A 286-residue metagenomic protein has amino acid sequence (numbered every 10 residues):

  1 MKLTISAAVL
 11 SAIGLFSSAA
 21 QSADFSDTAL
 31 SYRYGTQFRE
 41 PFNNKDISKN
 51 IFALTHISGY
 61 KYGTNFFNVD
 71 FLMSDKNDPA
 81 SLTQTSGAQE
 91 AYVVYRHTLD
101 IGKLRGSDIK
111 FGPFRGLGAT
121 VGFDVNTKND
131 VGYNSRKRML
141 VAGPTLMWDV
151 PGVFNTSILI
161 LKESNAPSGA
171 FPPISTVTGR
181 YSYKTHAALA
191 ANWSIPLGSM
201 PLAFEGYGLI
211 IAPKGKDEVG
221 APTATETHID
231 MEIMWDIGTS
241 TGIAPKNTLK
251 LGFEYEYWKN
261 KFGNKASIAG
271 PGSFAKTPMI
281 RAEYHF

Functional and structural regions predicted by a protein language model:
M1-F25: Cleavable N-terminal export/targeting peptides
A20-S26, I57, Y62-F67, I101-G118 (+3 more regions): Short loop/turn motifs that connect adjacent beta-strands in outer-membrane beta-barrel proteins
Q21-L72: Short glycine/proline- and aromatic-enriched beta-strand/turn motifs that initiate or cap beta-hairpins
Y34-F38, F71-D75, V121-N129, I160-A166 (+3 more regions): Transmembrane beta-strands of outer-membrane beta-barrel pores
N44-S48, T83-A91, V131-K137, V177-T185 (+2 more regions): Replace "Gram-negative outer membrane beta-barrel proteins" with "bacterial and organellar outer membrane beta-barrel
D108-D149: Hydrophobic alpha-helical segments and helix pairs
Y133-W235, A244, Y284: Detector for outer-membrane/organellar transmembrane beta-barrel domains, recognizing the amphipathic beta-strand
S273-F286: Outer-membrane beta-barrel "beta-signal"
